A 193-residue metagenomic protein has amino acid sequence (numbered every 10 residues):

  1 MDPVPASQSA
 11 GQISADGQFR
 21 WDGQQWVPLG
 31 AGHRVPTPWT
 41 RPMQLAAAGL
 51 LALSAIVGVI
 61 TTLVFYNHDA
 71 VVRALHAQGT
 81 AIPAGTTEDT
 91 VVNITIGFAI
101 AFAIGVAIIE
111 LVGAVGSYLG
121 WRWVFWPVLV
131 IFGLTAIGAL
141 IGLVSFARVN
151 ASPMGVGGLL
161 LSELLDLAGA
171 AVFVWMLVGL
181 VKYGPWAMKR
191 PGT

Functional and structural regions predicted by a protein language model:
M1-R34: Signature of WW domains and closely related Tyr/Trp-rich beta-sheet microdomains in eukaryotic regulatory proteins
G30-T193: Topology signature of small-to-medium multi-pass alpha-helical membrane proteins
